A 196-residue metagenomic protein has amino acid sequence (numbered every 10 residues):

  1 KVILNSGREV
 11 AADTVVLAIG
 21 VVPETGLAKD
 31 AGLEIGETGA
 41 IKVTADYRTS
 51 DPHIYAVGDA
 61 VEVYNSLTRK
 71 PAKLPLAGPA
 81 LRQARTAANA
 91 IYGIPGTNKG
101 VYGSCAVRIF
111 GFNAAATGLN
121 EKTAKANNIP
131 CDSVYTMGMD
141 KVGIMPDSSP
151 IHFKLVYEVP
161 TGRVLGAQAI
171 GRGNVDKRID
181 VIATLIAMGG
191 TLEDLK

Functional and structural regions predicted by a protein language model:
V2-I3, R8-N89, V181, L185: FAD-site-proximal beta/loop scaffold in flavoenzymes
I19, F110-T117, A126-K196: Flexible, glycine-rich terminal cap/loop adjacent to redox cofactors in electron-transfer oxidoreductases
E34-T38, I94-C105, P130-V134: A short alpha-helix-loop-beta-strand transition element characteristic of N-terminal alpha/beta dinucleotide-binding
V63-Y64, P95-K99, E193: Glycine-rich flavin
P71-P75, A90-T117: Active-site-proximal substrate-binding core of FAD-dependent oxidoreductases
A88-P95, I186, G190: Short, hydrophobic alpha-helical segments
